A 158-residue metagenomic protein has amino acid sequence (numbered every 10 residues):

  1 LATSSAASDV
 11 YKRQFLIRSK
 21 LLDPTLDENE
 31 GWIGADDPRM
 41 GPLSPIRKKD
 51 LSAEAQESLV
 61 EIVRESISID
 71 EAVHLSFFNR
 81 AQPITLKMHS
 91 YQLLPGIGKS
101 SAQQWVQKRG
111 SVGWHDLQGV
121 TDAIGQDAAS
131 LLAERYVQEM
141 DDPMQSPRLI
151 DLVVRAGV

Functional and structural regions predicted by a protein language model:
L1-A7, Y11: Single conserved hydrophobic/aromatic residue that forms the stacking wall/gate of nucleotide- or nucleobase-binding
S4, T25-E28: Short, well-ordered loop/turn sites that connect or cap secondary structure elements
D9-L26: Beta-strand/loop nucleic-acid-binding surfaces
E28-G41: Flexible glycine-rich surface loops and low-complexity tracts that mediate binding to linear polymers
P38-S68: OB-fold/S1-family single-stranded nucleic acid-binding modules
I69-L93, Q107-V158: C-terminal extensions
G98-K99: Small-residue hinge/turn detector
A102-W105: Conserved hydrophobic/aromatic packing and binding residues within compact polymer-binding modules
